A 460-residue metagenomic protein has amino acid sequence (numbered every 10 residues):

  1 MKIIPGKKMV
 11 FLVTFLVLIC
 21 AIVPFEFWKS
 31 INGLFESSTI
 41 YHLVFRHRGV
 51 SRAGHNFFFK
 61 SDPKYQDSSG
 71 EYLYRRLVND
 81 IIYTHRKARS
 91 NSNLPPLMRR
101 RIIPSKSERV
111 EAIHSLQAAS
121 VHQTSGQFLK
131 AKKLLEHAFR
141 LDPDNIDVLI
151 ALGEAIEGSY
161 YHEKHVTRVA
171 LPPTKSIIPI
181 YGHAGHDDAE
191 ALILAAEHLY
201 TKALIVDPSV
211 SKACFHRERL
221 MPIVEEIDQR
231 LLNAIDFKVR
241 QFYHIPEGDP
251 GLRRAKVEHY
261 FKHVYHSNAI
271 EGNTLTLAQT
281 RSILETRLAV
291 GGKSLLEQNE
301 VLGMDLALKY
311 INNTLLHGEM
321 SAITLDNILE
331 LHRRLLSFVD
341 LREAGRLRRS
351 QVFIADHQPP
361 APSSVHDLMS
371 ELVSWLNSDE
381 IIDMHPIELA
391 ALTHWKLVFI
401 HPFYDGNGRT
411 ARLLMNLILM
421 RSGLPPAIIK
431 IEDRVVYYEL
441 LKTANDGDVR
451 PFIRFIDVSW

Functional and structural regions predicted by a protein language model:
M1-D405, T410-W460: FIC/Doc superfamily catalytic core
